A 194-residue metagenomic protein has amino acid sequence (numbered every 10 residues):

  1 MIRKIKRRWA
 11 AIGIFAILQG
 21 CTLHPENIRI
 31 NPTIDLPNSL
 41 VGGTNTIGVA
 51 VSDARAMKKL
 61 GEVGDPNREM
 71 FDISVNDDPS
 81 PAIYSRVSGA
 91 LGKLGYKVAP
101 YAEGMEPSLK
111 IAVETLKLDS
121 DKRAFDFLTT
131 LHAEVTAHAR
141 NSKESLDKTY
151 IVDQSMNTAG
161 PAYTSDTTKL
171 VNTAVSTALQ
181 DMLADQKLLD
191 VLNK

Functional and structural regions predicted by a protein language model:
M1-C21: Sec-dependent bacterial lipoprotein signal peptides
C21-P81, L188-K194: A structural "domain/chain start" motif
T22-N31, L94-D147, S155-P161: Surface-exposed short loop/turn segments
G48-A50, K58, S142-Y150: Short coil-to-beta-strand
G64-D78, K143-A184, L188-V191: Short secondary-structure boundary motifs at beta->alpha junctions and helix caps
S74-P100, I111: Mid-chain, structured segments of secreted extracytoplasmic proteins
I83, V87-G95, S120, M182 (+2 more regions): Sec/Tat-exported extracytoplasmic proteins
